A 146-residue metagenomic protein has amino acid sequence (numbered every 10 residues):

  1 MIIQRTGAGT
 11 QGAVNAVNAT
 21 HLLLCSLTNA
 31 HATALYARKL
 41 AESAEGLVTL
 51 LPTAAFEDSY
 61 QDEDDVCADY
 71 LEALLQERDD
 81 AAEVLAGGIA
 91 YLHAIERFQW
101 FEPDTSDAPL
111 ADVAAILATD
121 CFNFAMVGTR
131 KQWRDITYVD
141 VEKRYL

Functional and structural regions predicted by a protein language model:
M1, G7, A16, T20-H21 (+1 more regions): Long, charged alpha-helical interface segments
M1-D58: Internal, conserved structured core segments that host functional sites
